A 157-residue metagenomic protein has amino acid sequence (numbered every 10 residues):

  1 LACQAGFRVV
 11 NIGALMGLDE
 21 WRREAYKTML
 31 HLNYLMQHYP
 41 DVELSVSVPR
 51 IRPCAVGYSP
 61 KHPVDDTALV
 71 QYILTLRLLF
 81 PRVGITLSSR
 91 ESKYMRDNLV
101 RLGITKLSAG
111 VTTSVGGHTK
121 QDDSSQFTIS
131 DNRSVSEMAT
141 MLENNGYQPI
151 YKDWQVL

Functional and structural regions predicted by a protein language model:
L1-I12: Radical SAM/AdoMet-radical enzyme domain recognition
A14-G17, I51: Short linear capping/connector segments at secondary-structure termini
G17-E24: Canonical radical SAM enzyme core domain
Y26, Q37-L157: Auxiliary Fe-S-binding modules of radical SAM enzymes
K27-H31: Alpha-helical scaffold elements adjacent to nucleotide-binding pockets in ATP/GTP-utilizing enzyme cores
Y34: Conserved binding/catalytic microenvironments
